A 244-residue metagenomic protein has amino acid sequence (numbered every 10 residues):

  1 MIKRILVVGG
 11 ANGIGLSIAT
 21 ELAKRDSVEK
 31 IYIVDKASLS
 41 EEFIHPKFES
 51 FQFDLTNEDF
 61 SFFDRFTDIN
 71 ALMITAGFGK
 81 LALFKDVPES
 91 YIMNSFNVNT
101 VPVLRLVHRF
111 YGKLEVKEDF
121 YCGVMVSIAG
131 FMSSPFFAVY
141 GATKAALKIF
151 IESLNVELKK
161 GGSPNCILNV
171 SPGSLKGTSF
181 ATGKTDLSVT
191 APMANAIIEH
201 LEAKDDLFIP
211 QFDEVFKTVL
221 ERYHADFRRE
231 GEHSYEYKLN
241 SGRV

Functional and structural regions predicted by a protein language model:
A11, G15-T20: N-terminal Rossmann NAD(P)H-binding glycine-rich loop of SDR-like oxidoreductase domains
T75-L81: Conserved NAD(P)H cofactor-binding loop of Rossmann-fold oxidoreductase domains
L83-F84, Y91-F96: Substrate-binding pocket helix/loop in short-chain dehydrogenase/reductase
V107, T143: Active-site helix of classical SDR
S127: Residue(s) in the substrate-gating loop at a strand-loop-helix junction that position the organic substrate next
M132-A138: Active-site loop immediately N-terminal to the catalytic Tyr-X3-Lys motif of short-chain dehydrogenase/reductase
N165, N169-V170, A181-R222: C-terminal helical subdomain
